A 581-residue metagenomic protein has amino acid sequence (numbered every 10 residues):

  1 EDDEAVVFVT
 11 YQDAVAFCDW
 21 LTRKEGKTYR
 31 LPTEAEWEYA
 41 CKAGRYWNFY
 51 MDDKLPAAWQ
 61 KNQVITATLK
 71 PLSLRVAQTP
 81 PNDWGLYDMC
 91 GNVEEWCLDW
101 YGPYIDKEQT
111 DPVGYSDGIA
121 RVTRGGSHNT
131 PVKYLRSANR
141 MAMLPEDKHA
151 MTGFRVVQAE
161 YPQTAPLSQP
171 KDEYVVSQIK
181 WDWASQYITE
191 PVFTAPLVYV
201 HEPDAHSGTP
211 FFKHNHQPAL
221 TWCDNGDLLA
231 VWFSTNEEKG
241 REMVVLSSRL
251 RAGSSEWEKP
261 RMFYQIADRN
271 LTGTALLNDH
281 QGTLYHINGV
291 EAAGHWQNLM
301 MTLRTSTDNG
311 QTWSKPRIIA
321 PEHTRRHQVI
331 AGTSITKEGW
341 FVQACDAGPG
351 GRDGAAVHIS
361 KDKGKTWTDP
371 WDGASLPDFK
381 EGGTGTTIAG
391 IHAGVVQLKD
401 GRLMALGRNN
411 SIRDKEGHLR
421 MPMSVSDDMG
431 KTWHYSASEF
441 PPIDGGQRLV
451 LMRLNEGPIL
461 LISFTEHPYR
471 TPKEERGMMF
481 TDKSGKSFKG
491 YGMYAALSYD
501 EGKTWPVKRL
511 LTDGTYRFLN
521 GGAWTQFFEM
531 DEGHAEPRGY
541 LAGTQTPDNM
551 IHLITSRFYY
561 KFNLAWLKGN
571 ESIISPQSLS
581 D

Functional and structural regions predicted by a protein language model:
E1-S137: Functional-site microenvironments in short loops/helix caps that host divalent-cation chemistry
E34-E36, D88, N92-E95, D99 (+5 more regions): Acidic active-site catalytic centers that drive phospho-/nucleotidyl reactions and related ester hydrolyses
N48, E95, G153-R155, L229 (+2 more regions): Residues embedded in well-ordered beta-strands
D111-Y115, M141-K148, K483-S484, D531-E532: Short proline/glycine-enriched turn/loop segments at secondary-structure junctions
T123, L135, V156, A495 (+1 more regions): Hydrophobic, well-ordered secondary-structure elements that form the walls of internal hydrophobic environments
R136-M143, P547-H552: Low-complexity, intrinsically disordered Gly/Pro/Thr-rich segments
A150-Q163: Short, structured beta-strand segments at or near domain termini in extracellular proteins/domains
P166-D581: Asp-box/BNR beta-propeller blade signature and adjacent active/binding-site loops in extracellular glycan-interacting
